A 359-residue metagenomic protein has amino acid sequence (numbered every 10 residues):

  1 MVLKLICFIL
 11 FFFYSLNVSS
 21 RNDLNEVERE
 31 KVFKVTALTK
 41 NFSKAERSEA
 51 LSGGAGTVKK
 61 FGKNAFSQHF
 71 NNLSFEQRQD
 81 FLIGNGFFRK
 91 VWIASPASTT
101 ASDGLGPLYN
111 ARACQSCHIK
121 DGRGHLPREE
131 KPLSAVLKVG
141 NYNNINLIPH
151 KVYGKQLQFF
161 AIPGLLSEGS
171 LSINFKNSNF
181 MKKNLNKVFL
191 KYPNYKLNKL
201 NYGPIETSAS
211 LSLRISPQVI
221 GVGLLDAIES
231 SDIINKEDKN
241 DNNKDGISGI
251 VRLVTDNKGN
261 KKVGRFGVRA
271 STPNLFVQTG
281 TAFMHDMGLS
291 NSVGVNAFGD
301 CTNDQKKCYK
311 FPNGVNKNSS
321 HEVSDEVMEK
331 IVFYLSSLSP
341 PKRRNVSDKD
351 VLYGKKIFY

Functional and structural regions predicted by a protein language model:
V2-I9: Sec-dependent signal peptide recognition, specifically the positively charged N-region followed immediately by
V18-Y359: Periplasmic c-type cytochrome electron-transfer domains
